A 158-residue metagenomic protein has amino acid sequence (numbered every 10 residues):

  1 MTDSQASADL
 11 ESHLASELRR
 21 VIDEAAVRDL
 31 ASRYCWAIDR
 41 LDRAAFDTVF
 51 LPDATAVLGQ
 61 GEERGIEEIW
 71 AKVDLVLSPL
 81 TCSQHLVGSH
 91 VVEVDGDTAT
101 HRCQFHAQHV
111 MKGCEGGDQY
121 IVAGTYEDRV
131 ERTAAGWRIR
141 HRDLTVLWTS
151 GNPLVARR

Functional and structural regions predicted by a protein language model:
M1-W36, R40, T48: Short, low-complexity N-terminal intrinsically disordered segments enriched in polar/charged residues
T2-Q5, T100, A123-P153: Short beta-strand edge/turn micro-motifs at domain boundaries
D9, H13, Q84-S89, Q108 (+2 more regions): C-terminal-biased regions
A25, L80-S83, Q119-I121: Transmembrane beta-barrel outer-membrane domains
R43-A107: A solvent-exposed, acidic/Ser-Thr-rich amphipathic alpha-helical stretch
H85-V87, I121-Y126: Short, surface-exposed coil-to-beta transition loops
A107-M111, V130: Beta-strand elements of well-folded, non-transmembrane domains
G113-Y120, V155-R157: Short, surface-exposed loop/helix-turn segments at secondary-structure junctions that function as lids/hinges flanking
